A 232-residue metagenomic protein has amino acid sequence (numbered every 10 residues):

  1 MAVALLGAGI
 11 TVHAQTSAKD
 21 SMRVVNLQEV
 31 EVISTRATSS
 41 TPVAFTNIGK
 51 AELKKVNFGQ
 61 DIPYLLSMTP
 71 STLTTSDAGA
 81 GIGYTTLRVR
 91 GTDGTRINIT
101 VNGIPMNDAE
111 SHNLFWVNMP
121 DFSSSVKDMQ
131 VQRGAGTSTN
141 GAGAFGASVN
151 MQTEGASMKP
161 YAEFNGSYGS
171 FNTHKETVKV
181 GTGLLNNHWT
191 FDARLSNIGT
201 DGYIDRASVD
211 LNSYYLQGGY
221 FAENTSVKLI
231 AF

Functional and structural regions predicted by a protein language model:
M1-K19: Cleavable N-terminal targeting peptides that direct proteins into the secretory/outer-membrane pathway or into
Q15-K55, G94: Short, acidic, small-residue-rich periplasmic hinge/interaction motif at the N-terminus of Gram-negative outer-membrane
Q28, T85, F145-A147, P160-A162 (+2 more regions): Hydrophobic, lipid-facing positions within transmembrane beta-strands of outer-membrane proteins
Q28, V126-D128, A147, T153-Y168 (+1 more regions): Transmembrane beta-strand segments of Gram-negative outer membrane beta-barrel proteins
P63-P105, K127: Extracytoplasmic beta-strand/coil segments of soluble accessory domains associated with Gram-negative outer-membrane
Y64, R88, Q130, N150 (+2 more regions): Outer-membrane beta-barrel architecture
P105-R133, M151-Q152: Short acidic/polar hinge/loop motifs at secondary-structure boundaries that mediate gating or recognition
Y168-G199, I204-F232: Transmembrane beta-barrel wall of Gram-negative outer-membrane proteins
